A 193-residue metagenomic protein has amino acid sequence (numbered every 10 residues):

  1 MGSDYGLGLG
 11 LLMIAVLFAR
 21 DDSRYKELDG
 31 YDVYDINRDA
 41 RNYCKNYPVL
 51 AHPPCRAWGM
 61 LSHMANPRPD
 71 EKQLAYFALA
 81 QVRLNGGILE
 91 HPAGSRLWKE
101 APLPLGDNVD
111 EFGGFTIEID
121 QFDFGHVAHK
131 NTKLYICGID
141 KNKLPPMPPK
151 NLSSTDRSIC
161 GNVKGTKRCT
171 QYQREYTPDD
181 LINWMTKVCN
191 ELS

Functional and structural regions predicted by a protein language model:
M1-S193: Class I S-adenosyl-L-methionine
